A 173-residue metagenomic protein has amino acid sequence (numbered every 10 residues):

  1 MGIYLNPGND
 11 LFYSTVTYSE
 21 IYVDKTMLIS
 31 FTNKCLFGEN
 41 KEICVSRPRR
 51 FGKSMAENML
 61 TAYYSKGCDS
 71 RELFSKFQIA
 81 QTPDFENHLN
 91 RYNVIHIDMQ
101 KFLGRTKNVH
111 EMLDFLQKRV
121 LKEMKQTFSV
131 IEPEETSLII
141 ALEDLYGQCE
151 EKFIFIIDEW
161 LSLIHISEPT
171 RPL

Functional and structural regions predicted by a protein language model:
G2-Y4: C-terminal leucine-rich, beta-strand-based interaction scaffolds used for sensing/assembly
N6-S30: N-terminal pre-Walker A segment at the start of P-loop NTPase domains
N9-D10, T61-S65, L89-F128: Conserved NTP-binding/hydrolysis module of P-loop NTPases
N33-N40: Phosphate-binding P-loop
E42-A56: Walker A/P-loop nucleotide-binding motif
Y63-N90, E132-E134: Flexible phosphate/Mg2+-sensing switch loops adjacent to catalytic phosphate-binding sites
F115-E159: Mid-core helix/loop region of P-loop NTP-binding domains shared across ATPases and GTPases
I164-L173: Single conserved hydrophobic/aromatic residue that forms the stacking wall/gate of nucleotide- or nucleobase-binding
